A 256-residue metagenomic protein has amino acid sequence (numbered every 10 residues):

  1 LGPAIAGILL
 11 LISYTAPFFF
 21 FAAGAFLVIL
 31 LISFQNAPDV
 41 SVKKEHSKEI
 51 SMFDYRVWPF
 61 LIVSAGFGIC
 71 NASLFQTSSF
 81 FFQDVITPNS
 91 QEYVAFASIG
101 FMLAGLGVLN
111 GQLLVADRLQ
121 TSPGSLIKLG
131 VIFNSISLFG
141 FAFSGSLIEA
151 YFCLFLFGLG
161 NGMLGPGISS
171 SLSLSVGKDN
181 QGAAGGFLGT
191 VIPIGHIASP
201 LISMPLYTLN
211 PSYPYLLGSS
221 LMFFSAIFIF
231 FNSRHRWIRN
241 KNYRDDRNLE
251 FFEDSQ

Functional and structural regions predicted by a protein language model:
L10, N110-P123, Y207: Helix-to-loop junctions at the C-terminal end of transmembrane segments in multipass secondary transporters
A16-S33, P214-F231: Symmetry-related core transmembrane helices of the 12-TM Major Facilitator Superfamily/SLC fold
A22, S125-G140: Structural signature of the two symmetry-related core transmembrane helices
Q35-I62, D246-Q256: Juxtamembrane intracellular "pre-TM" segments in multi-pass secondary transporters
D54-L74, F155-L159: Pair of pore-lining "gating" transmembrane helices in MFS-fold secondary transporters
Q76-F96: Short amphipathic helix-loop junctions that connect adjacent transmembrane helices in Major Facilitator Superfamily/SLC
M163-V176: Intracellular juxtamembrane helix-capping segments at the cytosolic ends of symmetry-related transmembrane helices
V176-T208: A late C-terminal transmembrane helix in Major Facilitator Superfamily
